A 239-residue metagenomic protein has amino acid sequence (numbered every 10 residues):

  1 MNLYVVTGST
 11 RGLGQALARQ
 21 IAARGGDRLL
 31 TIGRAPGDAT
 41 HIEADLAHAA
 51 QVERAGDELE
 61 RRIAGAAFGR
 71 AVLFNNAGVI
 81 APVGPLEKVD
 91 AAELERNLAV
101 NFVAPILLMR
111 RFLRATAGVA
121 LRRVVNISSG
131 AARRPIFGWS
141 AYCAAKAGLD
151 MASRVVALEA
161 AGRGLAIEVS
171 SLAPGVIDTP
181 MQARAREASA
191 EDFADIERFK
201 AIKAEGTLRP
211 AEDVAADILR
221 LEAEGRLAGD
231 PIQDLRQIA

Functional and structural regions predicted by a protein language model:
T10, G14, A18: N-terminal Rossmann NAD(P)H-binding glycine-rich loop of SDR-like oxidoreductase domains
G25-A39: Conserved glycine-rich Rossmann-like NAD(P)H-binding loop of the short-chain dehydrogenase/reductase
D38-A50: Rossmann-fold cofactor-recognition segment
G84-L86, E93-E95: Substrate-binding pocket helix/loop in short-chain dehydrogenase/reductase
M109, A145: Active-site helix of classical SDR
S129: Residue(s) in the substrate-gating loop at a strand-loop-helix junction that position the organic substrate next
I167, S171-L172, T179, E187-A239: C-terminal helical subdomain
